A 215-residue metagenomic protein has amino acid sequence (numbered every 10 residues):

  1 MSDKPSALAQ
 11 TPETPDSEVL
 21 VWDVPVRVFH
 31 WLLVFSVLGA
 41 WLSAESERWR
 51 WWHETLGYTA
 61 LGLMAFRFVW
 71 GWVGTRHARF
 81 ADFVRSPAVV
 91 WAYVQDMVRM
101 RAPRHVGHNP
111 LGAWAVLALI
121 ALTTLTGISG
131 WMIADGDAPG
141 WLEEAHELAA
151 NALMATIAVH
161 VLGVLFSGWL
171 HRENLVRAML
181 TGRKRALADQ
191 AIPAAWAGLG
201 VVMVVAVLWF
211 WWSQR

Functional and structural regions predicted by a protein language model:
M1-R215: Membrane-embedded alpha-helical bundles that constitute the cytochrome b-like, heme-associated redox core of multi-pass
